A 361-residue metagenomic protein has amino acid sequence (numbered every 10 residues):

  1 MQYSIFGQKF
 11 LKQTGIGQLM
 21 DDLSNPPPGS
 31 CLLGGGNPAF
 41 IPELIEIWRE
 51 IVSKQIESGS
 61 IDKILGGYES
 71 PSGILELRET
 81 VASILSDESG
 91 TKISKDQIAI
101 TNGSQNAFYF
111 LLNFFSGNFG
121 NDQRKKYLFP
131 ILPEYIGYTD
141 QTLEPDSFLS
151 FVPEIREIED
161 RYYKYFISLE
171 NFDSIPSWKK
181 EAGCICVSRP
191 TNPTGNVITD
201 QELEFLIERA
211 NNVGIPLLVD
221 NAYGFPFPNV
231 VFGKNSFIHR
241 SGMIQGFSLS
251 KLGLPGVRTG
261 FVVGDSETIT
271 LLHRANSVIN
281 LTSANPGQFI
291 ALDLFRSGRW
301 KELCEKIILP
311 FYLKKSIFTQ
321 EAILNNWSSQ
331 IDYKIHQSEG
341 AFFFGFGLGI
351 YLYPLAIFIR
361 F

Functional and structural regions predicted by a protein language model:
M1-E76, S83, D87, K180 (+1 more regions): N-terminal "arm"/small-domain region of PLP-dependent enzymes with the aminotransferase-like
L33, V81, I98, L128 (+7 more regions): Generic structural signal for small/hydrophobic residues in well-ordered secondary structure, especially within
G34, I308-Q320, D332-L348: Conserved glycine-rich beta-strand-loop-beta hairpin in the small C-terminal domain of fold type I
K63-V213, L218-R240, I244: Conserved core of the PLP fold type I
K234-R274, S283-P286: Active-site PLP attachment segment
S266-L271, W300-K301, Y351-L352: Short helix-loop capping/hinge motifs at secondary-structure junctions, enriched in acidic/polar residues
H273-I279, S297-I323: Structural signature of PLP-dependent enzymes
F343-F361: Conserved C-terminal alpha-helix-loop-beta "cap" of PLP-dependent enzymes that closes/shapes the active-site mouth
